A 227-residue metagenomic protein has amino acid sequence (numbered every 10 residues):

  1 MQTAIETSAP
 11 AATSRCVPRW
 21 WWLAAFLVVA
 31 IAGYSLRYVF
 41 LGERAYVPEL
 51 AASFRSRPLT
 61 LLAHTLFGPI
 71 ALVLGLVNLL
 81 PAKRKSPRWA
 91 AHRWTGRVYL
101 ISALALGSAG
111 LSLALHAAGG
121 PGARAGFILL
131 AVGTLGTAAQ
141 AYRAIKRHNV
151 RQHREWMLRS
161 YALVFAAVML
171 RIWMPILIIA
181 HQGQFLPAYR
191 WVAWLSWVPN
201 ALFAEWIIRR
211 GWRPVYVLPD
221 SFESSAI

Functional and structural regions predicted by a protein language model:
Q2-I227: Alpha-helical membrane insertion/targeting regions
